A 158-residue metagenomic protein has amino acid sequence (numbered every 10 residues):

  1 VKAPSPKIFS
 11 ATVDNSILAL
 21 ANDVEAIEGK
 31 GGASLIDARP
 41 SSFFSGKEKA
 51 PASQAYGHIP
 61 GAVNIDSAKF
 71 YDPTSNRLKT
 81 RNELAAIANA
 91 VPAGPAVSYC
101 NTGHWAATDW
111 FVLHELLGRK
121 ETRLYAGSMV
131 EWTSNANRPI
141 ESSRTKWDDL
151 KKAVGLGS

Functional and structural regions predicted by a protein language model:
V1-S34, A38-S158: Rhodanese-like catalytic fold shared by cysteine-dependent sulfurtransferases and DSP/PTP-type phosphatases
